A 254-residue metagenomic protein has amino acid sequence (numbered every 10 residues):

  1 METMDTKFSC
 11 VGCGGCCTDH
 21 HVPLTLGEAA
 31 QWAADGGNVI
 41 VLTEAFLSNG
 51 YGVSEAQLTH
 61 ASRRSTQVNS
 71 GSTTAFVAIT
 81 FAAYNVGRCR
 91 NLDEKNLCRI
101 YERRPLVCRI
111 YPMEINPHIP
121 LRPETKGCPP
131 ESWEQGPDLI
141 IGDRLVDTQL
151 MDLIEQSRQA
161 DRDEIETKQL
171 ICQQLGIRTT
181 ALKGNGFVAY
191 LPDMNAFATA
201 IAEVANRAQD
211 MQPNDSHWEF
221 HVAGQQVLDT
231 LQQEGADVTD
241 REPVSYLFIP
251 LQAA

Functional and structural regions predicted by a protein language model:
M1-R88, L92-A254: Short loop/turn segments that flank or connect secondary-structure elements
